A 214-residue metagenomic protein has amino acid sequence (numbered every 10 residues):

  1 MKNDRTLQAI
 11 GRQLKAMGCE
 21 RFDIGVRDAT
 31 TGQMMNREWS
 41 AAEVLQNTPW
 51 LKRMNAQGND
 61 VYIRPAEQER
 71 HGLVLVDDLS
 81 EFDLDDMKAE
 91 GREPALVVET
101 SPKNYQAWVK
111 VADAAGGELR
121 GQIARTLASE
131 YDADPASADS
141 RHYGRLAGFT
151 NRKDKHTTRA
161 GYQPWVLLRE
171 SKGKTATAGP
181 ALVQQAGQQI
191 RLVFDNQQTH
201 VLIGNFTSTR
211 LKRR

Functional and structural regions predicted by a protein language model:
M1-K103, K110-L119, Q188-F194, I203-G204 (+1 more regions): Signature for HUH/AEP ssDNA processing cores
D60-E81, V111-R213: DNA replication initiation modules
Y105-Q106, D154: Short catalytic/ligand-binding loop motif for oxyanion handling, primarily in non-cytosolic enzymes, centered on
